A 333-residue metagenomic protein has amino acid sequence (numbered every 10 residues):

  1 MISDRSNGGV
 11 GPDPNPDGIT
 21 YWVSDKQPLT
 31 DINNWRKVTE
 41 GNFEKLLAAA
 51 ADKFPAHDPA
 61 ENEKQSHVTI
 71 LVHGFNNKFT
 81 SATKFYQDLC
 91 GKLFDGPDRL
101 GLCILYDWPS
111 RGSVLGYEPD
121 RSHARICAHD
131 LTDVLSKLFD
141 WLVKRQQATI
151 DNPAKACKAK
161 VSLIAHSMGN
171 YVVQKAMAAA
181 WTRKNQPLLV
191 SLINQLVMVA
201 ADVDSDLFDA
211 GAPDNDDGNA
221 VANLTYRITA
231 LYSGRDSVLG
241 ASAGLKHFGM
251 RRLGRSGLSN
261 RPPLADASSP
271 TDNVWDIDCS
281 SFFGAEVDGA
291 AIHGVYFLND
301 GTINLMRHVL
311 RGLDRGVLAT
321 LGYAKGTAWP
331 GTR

Functional and structural regions predicted by a protein language model:
M1-K45, F75-N76, T83-K84, P97-A159 (+1 more regions): Lipolytic serine-hydrolase domain surface
A49-P109: Short, surface-exposed "cap/lid" segments of acyl-processing enzymes
I70-G74, H166-S167, A200: The conserved beta1-alpha1 loop
L89, V173-A176: Hydrophobic packing residues within well-ordered alpha-helices of enzyme cores
L131, A165, G169, V173: Gly/Ala-rich beta-loop-alpha elbow adjacent to hydrolase catalytic centers
S162: Short acidic catalytic loops
